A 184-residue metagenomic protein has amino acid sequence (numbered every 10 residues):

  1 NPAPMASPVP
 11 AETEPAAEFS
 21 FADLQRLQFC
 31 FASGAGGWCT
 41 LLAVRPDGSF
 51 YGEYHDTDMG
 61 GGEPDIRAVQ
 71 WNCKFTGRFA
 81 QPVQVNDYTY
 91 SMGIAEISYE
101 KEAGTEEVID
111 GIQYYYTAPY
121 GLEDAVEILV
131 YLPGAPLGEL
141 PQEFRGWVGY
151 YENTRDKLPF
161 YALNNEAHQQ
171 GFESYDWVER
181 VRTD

Functional and structural regions predicted by a protein language model:
N1, N72, N86, N153 (+1 more regions): Detector for Asparagine
N1-A11: Short, low-complexity, disordered segments immediately C-terminal to signal peptides in bacterial exported proteins
P8, S20-A22, M59, Q70-N72 (+1 more regions): A short linear-motif detector with a strong N-terminal bias
P10-L41, Y51, P159-T183: Tryptophan-anchored aromatic micro-motifs
P15, G36, D65, Y114-Y116: Residue-level detector of functional hotspots within protein domains
S20-A22, R45, E123: Surface-exposed coil/turn segments at beta-strand junctions on protein surfaces, enriched
S33-G104: N-terminal glycine/threonine-rich, aromatic-flanked beta-hairpin/loop signature
S98-D184: Beta-strand-rich cores of mature extracytoplasmic or soluble domains
